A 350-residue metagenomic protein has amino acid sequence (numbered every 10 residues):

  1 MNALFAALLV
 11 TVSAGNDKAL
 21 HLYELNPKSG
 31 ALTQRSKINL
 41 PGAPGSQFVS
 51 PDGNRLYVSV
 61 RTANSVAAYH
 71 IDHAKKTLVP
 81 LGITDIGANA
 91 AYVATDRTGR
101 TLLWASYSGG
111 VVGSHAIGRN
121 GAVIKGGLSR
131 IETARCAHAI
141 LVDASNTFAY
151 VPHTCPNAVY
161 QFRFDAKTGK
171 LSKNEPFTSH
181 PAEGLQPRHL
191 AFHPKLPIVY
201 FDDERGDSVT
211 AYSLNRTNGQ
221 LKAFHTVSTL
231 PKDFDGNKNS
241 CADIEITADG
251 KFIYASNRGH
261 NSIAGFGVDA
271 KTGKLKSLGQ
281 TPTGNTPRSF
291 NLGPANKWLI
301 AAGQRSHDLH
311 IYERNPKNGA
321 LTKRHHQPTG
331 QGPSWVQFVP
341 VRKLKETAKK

Functional and structural regions predicted by a protein language model:
A7-A31: An edge-strand/N-cap motif at the start of beta-rich repeat modules
L8-V10, L56, L102, A149 (+3 more regions): Hydrophobic beta-strand positions that form the internal "hydrophobic ladder" of WD40/Gbeta-like beta-propeller blades
S13-G15, R61, Y107-S108, I117 (+7 more regions): Short loop/turn segments immediately following the C-termini of beta-strands
Y23-G30, Y69-K76, H115-V123, F162-K170 (+3 more regions): Short loop/turn segments immediately following beta-strands, especially the blade-tip and inter-blade linker loops
T33-N39, V79-T84, K125-I131, N174-H180 (+3 more regions): A short beta-strand motif characteristic of beta-propeller blades
Q34-G99: Blade-loop segments of beta-propeller domains
P41-D52, I86-R100, R130-F148, H180-P197 (+3 more regions): Beta-rich, blade/repeat-based domains predominating in secreted/periplasmic proteins but also intracellular
Q304-D308, E313, T322-K350: Blade-level signature of beta-propeller repeat domains, shared across WD40, Kelch, NHL, RCC1 and BNR/Asp-box propellers
